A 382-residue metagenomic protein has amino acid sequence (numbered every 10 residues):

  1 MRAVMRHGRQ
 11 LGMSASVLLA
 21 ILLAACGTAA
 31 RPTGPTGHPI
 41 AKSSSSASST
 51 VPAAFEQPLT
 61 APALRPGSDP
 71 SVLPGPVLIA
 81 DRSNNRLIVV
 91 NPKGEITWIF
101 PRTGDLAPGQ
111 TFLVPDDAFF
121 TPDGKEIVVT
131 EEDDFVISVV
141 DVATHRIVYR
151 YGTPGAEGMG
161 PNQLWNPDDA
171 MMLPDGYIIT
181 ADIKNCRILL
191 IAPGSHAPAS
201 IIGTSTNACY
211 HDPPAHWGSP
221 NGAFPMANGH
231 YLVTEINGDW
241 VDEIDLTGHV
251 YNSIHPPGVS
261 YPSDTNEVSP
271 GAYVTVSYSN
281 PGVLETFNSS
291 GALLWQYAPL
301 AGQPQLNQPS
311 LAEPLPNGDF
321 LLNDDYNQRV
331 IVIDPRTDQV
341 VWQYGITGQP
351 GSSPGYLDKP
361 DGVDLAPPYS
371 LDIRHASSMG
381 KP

Functional and structural regions predicted by a protein language model:
R2-A15: Bacterial N-terminal signal peptides that target proteins for export
V4-H7, P35, W240: Intrinsic low-complexity/disordered segments
S14-S16, S43-S49: Serine residues within intrinsically disordered or low-complexity segments
L22-A25: C-terminal motif of bacterial Sec signal peptides marking the signal peptidase cleavage site
G27-A29: Bacterial signal peptide processing site
R31-A41: N-terminal hydrophobic targeting segments that direct proteins to the cell envelope
I40, S49-P382: Histidine-/acidic-rich catalytic cores in large beta-rich domains
